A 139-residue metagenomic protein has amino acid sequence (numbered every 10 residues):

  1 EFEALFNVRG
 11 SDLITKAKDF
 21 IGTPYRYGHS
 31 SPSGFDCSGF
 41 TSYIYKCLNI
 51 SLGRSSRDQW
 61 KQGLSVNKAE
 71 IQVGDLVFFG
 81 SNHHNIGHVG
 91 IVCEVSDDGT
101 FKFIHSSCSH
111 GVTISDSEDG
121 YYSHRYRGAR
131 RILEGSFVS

Functional and structural regions predicted by a protein language model:
E1-T23, T100, I132-S139: Intrinsically disordered, low-complexity, Pro/Ser/Thr/Asn/Gly/Ala-rich spacer/linker segments adjacent to signal
A4-S11, S31-D36, S65, G120-S123: Soluble non-cytosolic domains of exported or imported proteins
G10-K18, S38-S42, I71, G87 (+2 more regions): Extracytoplasmic/secreted envelope proteins and their assembly/folding machinery, especially bacterial periplasmic
S11, I50-G111, D119: ...with weaker cross-activation on analogous glycine-rich loops/strands in unrelated enzymes
D19, T23-V73: Catalytic cysteine-centered active-site loop
P32, Q59, H110, L133-S136: Residue-level detector of flexible, active-site-proximal loop/helix-junction positions within diverse enzyme catalytic
T113-S139: Glycine- and charge-enriched low-complexity intrinsically disordered segments
